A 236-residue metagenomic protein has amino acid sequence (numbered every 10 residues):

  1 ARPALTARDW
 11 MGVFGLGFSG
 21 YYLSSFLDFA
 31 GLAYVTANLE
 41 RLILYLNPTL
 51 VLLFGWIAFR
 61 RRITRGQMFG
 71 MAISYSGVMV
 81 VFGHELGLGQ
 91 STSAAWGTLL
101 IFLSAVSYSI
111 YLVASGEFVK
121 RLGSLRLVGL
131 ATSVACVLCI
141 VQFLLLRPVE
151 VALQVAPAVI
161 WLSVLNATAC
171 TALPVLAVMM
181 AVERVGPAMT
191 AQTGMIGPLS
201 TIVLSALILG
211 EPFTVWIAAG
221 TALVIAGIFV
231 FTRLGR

Functional and structural regions predicted by a protein language model:
A1-L44, F54, V80, A167-V185: Specific transmembrane alpha-helical segments of multi-pass solute transporters/efflux pumps, especially DMT/EamA
G15, G66-M79, W96-L103, Y111-T168: Hydrophobic alpha-helical transmembrane segments of multi-pass integral membrane proteins, especially transporters
L16, I43-L46, G66-F69, W96 (+3 more regions): Hydrophobic core positions of alpha-helical segments in small-molecule transporters and transporter systems
G17-Y22, F26, P48-L53, V106-S109 (+5 more regions): Hydrophobic/small/kink-forming positions within alpha-helical transmembrane segments of polytopic membrane proteins
S25, L39-L46, L112-V137, A167-L207: Helix-helix packing/entry segments at the starts of transmembrane helices
L32-A33, F82-A94, L144-S163, A206-V215: Membrane-interface helix termini and inter-helical loops of multi-pass transporters
T36, F59-I63, G123-S124, G186-P187 (+1 more regions): A helix-boundary/kink motif common to multi-pass secondary transporters, especially Major Facilitator Superfamily
F54, I63-E85, C139, M195 (+2 more regions): Hydrophobic transmembrane alpha-helices of multi-pass small-molecule transport proteins
